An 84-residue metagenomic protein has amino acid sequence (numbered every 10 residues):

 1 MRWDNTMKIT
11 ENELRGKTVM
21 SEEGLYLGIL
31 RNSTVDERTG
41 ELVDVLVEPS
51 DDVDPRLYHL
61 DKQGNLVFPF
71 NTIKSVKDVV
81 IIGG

Functional and structural regions predicted by a protein language model:
M1-G84: Peripheral interaction segments used for macromolecular assembly
